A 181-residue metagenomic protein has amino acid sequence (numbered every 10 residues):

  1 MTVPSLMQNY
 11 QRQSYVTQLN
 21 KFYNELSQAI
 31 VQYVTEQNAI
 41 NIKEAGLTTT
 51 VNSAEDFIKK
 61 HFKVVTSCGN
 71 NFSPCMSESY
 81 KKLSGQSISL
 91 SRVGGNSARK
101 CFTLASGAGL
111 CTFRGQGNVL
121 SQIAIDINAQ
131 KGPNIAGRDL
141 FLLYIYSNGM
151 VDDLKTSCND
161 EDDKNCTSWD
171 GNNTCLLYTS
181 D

Functional and structural regions predicted by a protein language model:
M1-R12, Q18: N-terminal single-pass transmembrane signal-anchor helix
R12-I42, G46-A54: Membrane-proximal N-terminal amphipathic helix
T17, F22, A29-I30, I40 (+4 more regions): Residue-level detector of solvent-exposed, low-hydrophobicity positions
V31, K43-L140, I145: Extracellular/periplasmic head regions of type IV pilus-like filament subunits
A129-F141, Y146-L176: Non-catalytic protein-protein interaction segments used by genome-maintenance enzymes to assemble and couple activities
Y178-D181: Conserved small/polar residues in nucleotide/adenosyl-binding loops
